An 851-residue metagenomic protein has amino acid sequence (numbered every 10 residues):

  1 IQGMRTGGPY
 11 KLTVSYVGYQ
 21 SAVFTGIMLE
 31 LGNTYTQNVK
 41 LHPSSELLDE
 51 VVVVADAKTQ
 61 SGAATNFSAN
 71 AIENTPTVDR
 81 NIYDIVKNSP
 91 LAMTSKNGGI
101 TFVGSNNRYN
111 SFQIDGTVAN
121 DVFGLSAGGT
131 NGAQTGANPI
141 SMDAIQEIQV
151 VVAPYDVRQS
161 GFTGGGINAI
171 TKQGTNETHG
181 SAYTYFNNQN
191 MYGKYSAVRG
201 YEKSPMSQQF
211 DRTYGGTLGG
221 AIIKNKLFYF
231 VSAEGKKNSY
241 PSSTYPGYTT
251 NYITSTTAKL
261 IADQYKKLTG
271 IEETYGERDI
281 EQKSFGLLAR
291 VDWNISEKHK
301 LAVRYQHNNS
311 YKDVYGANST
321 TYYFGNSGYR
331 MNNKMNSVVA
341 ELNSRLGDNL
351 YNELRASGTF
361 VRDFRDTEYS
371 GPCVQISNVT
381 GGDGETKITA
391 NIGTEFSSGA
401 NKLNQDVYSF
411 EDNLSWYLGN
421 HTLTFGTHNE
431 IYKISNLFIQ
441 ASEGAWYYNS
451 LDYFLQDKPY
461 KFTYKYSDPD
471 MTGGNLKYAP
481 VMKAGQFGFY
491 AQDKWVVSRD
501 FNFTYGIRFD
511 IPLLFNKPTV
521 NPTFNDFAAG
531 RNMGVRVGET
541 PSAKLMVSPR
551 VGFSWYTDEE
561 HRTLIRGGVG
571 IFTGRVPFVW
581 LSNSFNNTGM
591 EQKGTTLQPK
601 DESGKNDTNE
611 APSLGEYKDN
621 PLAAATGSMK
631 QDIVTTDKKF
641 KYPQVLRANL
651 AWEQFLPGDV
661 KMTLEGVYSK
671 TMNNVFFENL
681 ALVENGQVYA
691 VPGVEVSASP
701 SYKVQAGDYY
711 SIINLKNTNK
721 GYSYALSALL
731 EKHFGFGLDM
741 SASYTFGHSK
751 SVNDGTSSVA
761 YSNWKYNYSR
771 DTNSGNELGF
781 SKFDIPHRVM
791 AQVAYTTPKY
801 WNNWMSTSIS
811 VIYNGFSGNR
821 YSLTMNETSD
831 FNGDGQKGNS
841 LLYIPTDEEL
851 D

Functional and structural regions predicted by a protein language model:
Q2-G3, A119-V152, Y195-Q209: Short acidic/polar hinge/loop motifs at secondary-structure boundaries that mediate gating or recognition
K11-A22, M28-D84, I114-N120: Short, acidic, small-residue-rich periplasmic hinge/interaction motif at the N-terminus of Gram-negative outer-membrane
V39, L91, N138-Y185, T213-K226: A beta-strand signature from Gram-negative outer-membrane beta-barrel systems, especially the internal plug domain
Y83-S126, D143, E147, A153 (+1 more regions): Extracytoplasmic beta-strand/coil segments of soluble accessory domains associated with Gram-negative outer-membrane
T94, V157-S160, G174-H179, I223-K226 (+8 more regions): Short loop/turn motifs that connect adjacent beta-strands in outer-membrane beta-barrel proteins
K283, E297-Q492, A529-M533, G686-V688 (+3 more regions): Replace "related TpsB outer-membrane translocases also match" with "some related outer-membrane beta-barrels such as
L514, K641-R647, F655-D851: Short, solvent-exposed micro-motifs at the edges of structured domains
T519-S548, G552-K716: Solvent-exposed loop/turn elements at secondary-structure boundaries
